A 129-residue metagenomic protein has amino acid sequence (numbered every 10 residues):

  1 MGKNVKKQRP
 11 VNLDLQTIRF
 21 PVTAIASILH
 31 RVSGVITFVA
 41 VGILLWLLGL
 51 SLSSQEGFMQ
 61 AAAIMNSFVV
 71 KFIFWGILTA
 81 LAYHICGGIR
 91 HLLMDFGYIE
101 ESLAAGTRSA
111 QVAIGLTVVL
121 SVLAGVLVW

Functional and structural regions predicted by a protein language model:
M1-W129: Membrane-embedded alpha-helical bundles that constitute the cytochrome b-like, heme-associated redox core of multi-pass
